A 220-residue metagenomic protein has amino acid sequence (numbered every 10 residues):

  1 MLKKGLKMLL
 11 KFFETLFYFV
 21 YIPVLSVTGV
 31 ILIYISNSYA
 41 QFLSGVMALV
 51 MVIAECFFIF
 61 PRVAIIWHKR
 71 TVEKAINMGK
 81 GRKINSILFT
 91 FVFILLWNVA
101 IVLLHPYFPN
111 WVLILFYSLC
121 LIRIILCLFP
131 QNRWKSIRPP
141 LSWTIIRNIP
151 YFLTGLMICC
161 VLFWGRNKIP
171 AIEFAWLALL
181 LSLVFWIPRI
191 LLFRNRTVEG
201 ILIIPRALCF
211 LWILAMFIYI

Functional and structural regions predicted by a protein language model:
G5-L25: Hydrophobic transmembrane alpha-helical segments in integral membrane proteins
T15-F19, K80-T90, I145-F152: Membrane-interface loop-to-helix entry segments
I31-S36, A64, V102-L104, L128-R138 (+2 more regions): Juxtamembrane "helix-exit" motif on the non-cytosolic side of transmembrane helices
L32, I53-L113, I124-N132: Internal transmembrane alpha-helix with an interfacial aromatic "cap," most often the third helix
N37-L49, N77, F108-F116, I169-A178 (+1 more regions): Membrane-interfacial loop-to-transmembrane alpha-helix junctions, especially the N-terminal start
T71-G81, W111-V112, I137-R147, T197-P205: Non-cytosolic membrane-interface motifs at loop->transmembrane helix junctions
S118-I122, P139-I190, P205-L211: Alpha-helical membrane segments in multi-pass integral membrane proteins
A215-I220: Juxtamembrane boundary at the C-terminal end of a transmembrane helix
